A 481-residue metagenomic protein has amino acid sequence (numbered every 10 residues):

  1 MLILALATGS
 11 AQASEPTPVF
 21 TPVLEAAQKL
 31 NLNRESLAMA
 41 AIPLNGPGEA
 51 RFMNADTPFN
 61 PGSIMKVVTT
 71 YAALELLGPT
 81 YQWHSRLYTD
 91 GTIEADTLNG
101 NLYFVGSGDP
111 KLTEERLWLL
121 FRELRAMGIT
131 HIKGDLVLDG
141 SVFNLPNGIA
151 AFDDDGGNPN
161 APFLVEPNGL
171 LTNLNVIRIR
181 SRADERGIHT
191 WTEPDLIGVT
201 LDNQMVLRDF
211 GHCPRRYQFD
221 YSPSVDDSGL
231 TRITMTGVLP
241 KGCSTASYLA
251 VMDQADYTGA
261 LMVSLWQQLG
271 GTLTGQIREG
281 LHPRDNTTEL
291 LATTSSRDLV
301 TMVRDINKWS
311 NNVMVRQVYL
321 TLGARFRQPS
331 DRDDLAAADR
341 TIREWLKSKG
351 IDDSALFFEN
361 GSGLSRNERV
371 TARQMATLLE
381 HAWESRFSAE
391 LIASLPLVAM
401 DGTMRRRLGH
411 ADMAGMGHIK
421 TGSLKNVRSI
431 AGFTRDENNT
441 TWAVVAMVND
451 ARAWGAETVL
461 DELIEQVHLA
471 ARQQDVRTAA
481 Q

Functional and structural regions predicted by a protein language model:
M1-A7: Bacterial N-terminal signal peptides
Q12-P58, W118-M127: Beta-lactamase-like hydrolase cores
E15-A27, L76-D353, L469-A480: Conserved serine DD-peptidase/penicillin-binding transpeptidase domain and beta-lactam-recognizing active-site
I42, A50-F52, W309, Y319-Q481: Small-residue-rich helix-loop
P47, K66-A73, L136, L170 (+5 more regions): Residue-level preference for non-acidic, small/hydrophobic
F52-A72, L76-L77: Short active-site loop at a secondary-structure junction that contains or immediately precedes the catalytic residue(s)
I64, D298-L299, T371: Short, structural beta-strand-to-alpha-helix junction motif
